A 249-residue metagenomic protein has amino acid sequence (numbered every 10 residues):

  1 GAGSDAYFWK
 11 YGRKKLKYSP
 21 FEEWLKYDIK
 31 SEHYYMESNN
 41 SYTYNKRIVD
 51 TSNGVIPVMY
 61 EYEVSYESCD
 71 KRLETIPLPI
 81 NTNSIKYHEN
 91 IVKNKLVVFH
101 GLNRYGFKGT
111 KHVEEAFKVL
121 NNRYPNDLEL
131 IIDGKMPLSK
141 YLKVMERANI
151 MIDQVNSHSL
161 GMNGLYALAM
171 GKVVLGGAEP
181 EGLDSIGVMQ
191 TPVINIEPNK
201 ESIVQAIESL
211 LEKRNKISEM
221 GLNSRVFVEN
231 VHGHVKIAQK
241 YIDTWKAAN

Functional and structural regions predicted by a protein language model:
G1-S38: Acceptor-binding helix/loop patch of EC 2.4 sugar-transfer enzymes, predominantly nucleotide-sugar-dependent
H33-L73, E115: A short, active-site helix/loop in glycosyltransferases that binds the activated sugar's phosphate group
E74-K108, E114: Conserved donor-binding/catalytic core segment of Leloir-type glycosyltransferases
L142, G164-A169, D184: Short alpha-helical segment that forms part of, or immediately flanks, the ligand-binding pocket in carbohydrate-active
E146-S159, K172: Acidic donor-binding loop of glycosyltransferase active sites
V173-A178: Short hydrophobic beta-strand element within catalytic cores of glycosyltransferases and related nucleotide-activated
D184-I207: Change "using UDP/GDP/dTDP sugars" to "using nucleotide sugars
R214-K246: A charged, aromatic-enriched C-terminal amphipathic alpha-helix characteristic of glycosyltransferases across folds
